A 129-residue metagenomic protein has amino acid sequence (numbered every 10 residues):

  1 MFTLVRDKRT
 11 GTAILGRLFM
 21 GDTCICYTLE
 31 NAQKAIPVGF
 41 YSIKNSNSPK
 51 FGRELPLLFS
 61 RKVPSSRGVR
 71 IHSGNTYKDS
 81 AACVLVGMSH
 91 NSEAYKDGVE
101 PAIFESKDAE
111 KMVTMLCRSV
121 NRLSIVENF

Functional and structural regions predicted by a protein language model:
M1-R122, E127-F129: Cell wall/extracellular polymer interaction/catalysis modules
